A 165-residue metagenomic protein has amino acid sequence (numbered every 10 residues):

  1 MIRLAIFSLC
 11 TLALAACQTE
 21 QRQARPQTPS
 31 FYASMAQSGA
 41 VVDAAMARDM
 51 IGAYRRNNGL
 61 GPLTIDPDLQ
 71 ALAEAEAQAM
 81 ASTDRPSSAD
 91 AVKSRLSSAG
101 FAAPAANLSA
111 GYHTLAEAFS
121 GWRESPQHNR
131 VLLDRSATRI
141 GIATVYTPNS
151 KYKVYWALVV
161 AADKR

Functional and structural regions predicted by a protein language model:
M1-A15: Sec-dependent bacterial lipoprotein signal peptides
T11-Q37: Bacterial Sec signal peptide processing site at the extreme N-terminus
Q27-Q37, M50-G59, A102-A103: Acidic/histidine-rich, surface-exposed loop or edge segments in extracytoplasmic proteins
A33, M46-D49, A99, A105-Y112 (+2 more regions): Secreted/periplasmic proteins
G39-A75, A79: N-terminal secretory signal peptides
N57-A71, D84-S94, N129-V145: Surface-exposed patches in mature extracellular/periplasmic domains of secreted proteins
Q70-L115: Short, surface-exposed glycine/acidic/tryptophan-bearing loops
L115-R165: Disulfide-stabilized extracellular recognition modules
